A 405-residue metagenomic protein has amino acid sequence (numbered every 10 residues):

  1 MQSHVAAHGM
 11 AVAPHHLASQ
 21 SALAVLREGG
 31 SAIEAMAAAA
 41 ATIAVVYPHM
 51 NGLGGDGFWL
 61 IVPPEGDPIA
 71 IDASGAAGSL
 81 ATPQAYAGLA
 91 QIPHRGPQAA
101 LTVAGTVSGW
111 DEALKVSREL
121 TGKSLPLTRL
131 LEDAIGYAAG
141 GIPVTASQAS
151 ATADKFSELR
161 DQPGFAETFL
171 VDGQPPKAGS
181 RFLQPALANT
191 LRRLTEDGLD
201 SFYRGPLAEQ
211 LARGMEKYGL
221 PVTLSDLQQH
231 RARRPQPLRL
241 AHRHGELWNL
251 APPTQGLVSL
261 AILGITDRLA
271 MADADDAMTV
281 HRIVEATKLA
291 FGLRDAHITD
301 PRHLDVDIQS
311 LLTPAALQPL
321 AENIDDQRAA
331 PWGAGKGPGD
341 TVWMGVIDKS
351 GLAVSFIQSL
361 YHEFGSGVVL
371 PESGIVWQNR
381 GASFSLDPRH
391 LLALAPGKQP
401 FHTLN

Functional and structural regions predicted by a protein language model:
M1-A24, A32-G198, F202-R204, A208-L247 (+2 more regions): Noncatalytic scaffold domains of N-terminal-nucleophile
V45-I69, P221-L224, L352-N405: Active-site rim segments in enzyme catalytic domains, especially the processed small/beta chain of N-terminal
R160, H230-R231, A334-G339, P400: Short loop/turn motifs at secondary-structure junctions and domain boundaries
R234, P338-T341, E363, L404: Short, small/polar residue-rich loop motifs at catalytic or cofactor-binding pockets
W248-G256, T341-G345, I357-V369: Glycine-rich phosphate/pyrophosphate-binding beta-alpha loops
A261: Protein kinase glycine-rich loop
A270-L360, S373, R380: Internal maturation/activation junctions in enzymes
